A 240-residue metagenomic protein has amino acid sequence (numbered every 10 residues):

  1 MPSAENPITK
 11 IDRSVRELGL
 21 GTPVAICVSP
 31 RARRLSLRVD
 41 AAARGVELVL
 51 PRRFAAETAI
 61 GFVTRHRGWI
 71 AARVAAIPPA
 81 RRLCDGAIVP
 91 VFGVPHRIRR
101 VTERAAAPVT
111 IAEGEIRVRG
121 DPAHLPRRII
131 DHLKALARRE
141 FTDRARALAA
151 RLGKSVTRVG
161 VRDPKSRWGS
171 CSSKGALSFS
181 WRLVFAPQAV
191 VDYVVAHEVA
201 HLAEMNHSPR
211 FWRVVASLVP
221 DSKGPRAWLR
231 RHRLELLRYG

Functional and structural regions predicted by a protein language model:
M1-Y193, L202-G240: Active-site-proximal or metal-binding-adjacent scaffold patches in catalytic folds
E198: Walker B catalytic acidic pair
